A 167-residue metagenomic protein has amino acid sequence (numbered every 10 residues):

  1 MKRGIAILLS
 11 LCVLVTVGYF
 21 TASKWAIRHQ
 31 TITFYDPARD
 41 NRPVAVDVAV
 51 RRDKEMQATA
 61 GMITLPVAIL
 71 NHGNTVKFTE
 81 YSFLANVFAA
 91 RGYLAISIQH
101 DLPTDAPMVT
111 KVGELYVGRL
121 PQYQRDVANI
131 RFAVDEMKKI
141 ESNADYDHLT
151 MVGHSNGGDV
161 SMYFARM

Functional and structural regions predicted by a protein language model:
G4-Q57: An N-terminal hydrophobic leader/cap segment in hydrolases
L9-S10, T79, S161: Enrichment for repetitive, rod-forming helical segments
A38-A144: Serine-hydrolase catalytic machinery in alpha/beta-hydrolase-like enzymes
V134-M167: Primarily recognizes the serine-hydrolase "nucleophile elbow" in alpha/beta-hydrolase and SGNH/GDSL folds
